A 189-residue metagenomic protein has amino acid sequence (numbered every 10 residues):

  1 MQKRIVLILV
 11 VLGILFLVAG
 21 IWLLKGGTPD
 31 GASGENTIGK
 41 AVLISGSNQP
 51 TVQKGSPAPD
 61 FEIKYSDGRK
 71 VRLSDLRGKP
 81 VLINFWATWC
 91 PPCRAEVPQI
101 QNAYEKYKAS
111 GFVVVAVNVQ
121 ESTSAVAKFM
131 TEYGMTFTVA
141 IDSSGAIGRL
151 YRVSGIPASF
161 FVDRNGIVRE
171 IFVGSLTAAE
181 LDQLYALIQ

Functional and structural regions predicted by a protein language model:
M1-P57: N-terminal targeting signals for export/organelle localization
V6, K128-T136, I141-I188: Thiol/disulfide oxidoreductase modules built on the thioredoxin-like
V52-S56, D60-V81: A short beta-strand-turn-helix
F61, V71, L76, F85-W86 (+3 more regions): Conserved hydrophobic/aromatic "anchor" residues that stabilize well-ordered secondary structure elements
R77, F85-N102: Conserved redox-active cysteine motifs that mediate thiol-disulfide chemistry, especially di-cysteine Cys-X(1-2)-Cys
L82-I83, V114: Hydrophobic beta-strand anchors of alpha/beta hydrolase catalytic cores
R94-Y133, S143-L150: Structural microenvironment flanking redox-active thiols in thiol-disulfide oxidoreductases
